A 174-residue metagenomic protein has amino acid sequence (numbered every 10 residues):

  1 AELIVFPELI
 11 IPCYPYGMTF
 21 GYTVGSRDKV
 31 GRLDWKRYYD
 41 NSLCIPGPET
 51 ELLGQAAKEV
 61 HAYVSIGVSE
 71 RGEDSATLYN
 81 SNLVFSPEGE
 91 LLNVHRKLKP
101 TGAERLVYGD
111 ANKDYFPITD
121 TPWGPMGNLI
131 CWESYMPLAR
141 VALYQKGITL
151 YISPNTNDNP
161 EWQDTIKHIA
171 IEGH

Functional and structural regions predicted by a protein language model:
A1-Y22, A57, V64-S65, I148-T156 (+1 more regions): Active-site beta-strand/loop signature of hydrolases that rely on acidic residues for catalysis
F6-E8, R27-G31, P87, P100 (+1 more regions): Alpha-helical protein-protein interaction elements
L9-I11, V30-D34, E90, A103 (+1 more regions): Alpha-helical structural elements
I11, S26-V30, V94, F116: Short N-terminal helix-initiation segments at or just after the protein's N-terminus
M18-S42: A charged helix-plus-loop insertion that forms the helical arch/lid used to bind and gate nucleic-acid substrates
W35-A62: An acidic, glycine-rich surface segment that forms the CoA-thioester-binding/catalytic face of crotonase-fold enzymes
I45, E49-Q55, E70-T149, P154-N155 (+2 more regions): Active-site catalytic loop in hydrolytic enzyme cores
H61-G67, L92-N93: Short secondary-structure capping/junction motifs at helix and strand boundaries
